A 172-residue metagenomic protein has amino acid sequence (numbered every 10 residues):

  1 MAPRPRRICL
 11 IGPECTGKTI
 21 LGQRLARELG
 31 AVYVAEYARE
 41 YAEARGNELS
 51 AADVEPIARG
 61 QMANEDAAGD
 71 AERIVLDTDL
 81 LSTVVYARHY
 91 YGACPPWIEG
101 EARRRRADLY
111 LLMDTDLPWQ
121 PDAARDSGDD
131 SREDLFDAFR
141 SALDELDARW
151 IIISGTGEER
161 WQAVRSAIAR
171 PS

Functional and structural regions predicted by a protein language model:
M1-P5: Phosphate-binding P-loop
L10: Hydrophobic anchor at the beta1->P-loop junction of P-loop NTPases
E14: The conserved Walker
K18: Conserved lysine of the Walker
Q23-D66: Conserved substrate/cofactor phosphate-moiety recognition/catalytic segment in nucleotide-dependent phosphotransferases
E55-R105, Q120: Glycine-rich phosphate-binding loop used to anchor ATP phosphates in small-molecule kinases, encompassing both
Y91-A163: A glycine- and Lys/Arg-enriched "phosphate-lid" helix/loop adjacent to the NTP-binding pocket of small-molecule kinases
